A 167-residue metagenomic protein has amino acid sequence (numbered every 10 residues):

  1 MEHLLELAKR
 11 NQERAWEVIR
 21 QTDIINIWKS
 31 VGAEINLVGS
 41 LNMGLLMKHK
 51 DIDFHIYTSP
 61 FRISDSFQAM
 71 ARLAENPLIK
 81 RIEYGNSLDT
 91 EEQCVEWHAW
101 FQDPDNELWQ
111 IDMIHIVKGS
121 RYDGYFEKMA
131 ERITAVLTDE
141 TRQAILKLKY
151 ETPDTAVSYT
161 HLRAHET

Functional and structural regions predicted by a protein language model:
M1-V38: Helical scaffold of the NTase/Pol beta-like nucleotidyltransferase catalytic core
I24-F67: Active-site nucleotide-donor binding segment shared across nucleotidyl transfer reactions
P60-S64, N106-E107, K118-S120: Short, charged/polar surface micro-motifs in flexible loops or helix N-caps
F67-A74: Short amphipathic alpha-helices in soluble, non-transmembrane regions that often serve as interface/regulatory elements
L78-I116: Conserved catalytic core of two-metal-ion nucleotidyltransferases
M113, S120-E127: Internal, well-ordered alpha/beta segment that forms a basic, Gly-enriched binding/recognition surface
F126-K128, T138-I145, K149-Y159: Acidic, metal-coordinating catalytic segment for phosphate/diphosphate chemistry, firing primarily on the Nudix
T160-T167: Conserved small/polar residues in nucleotide/adenosyl-binding loops
